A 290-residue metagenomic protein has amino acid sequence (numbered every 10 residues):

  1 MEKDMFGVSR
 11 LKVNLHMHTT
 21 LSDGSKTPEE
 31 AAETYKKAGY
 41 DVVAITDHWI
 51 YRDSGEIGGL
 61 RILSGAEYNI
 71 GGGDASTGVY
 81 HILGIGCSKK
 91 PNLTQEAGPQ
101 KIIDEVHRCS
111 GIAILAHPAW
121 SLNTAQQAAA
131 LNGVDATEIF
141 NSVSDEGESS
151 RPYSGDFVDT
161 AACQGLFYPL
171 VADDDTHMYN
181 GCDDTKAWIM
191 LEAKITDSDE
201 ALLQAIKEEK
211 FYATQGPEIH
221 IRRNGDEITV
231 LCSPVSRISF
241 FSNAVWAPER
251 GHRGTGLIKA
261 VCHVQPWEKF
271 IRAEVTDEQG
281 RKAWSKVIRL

Functional and structural regions predicted by a protein language model:
M1-F6, R10, G165, P169 (+1 more regions): C-terminal functional module detector
M1-I112, A116, L122-Q126, A130-G133 (+5 more regions): A metal-dependent hydrolase metal-coordination microenvironment
T46, H117, A172, G216-P217: Short loop/turn and capping residues at structural boundaries
G65-E67, C87, A116-A119, D174 (+3 more regions): Fold-independent oxyanion-binding glycine-rich loops and adjacent beta-strand/coil segments at enzyme active sites
